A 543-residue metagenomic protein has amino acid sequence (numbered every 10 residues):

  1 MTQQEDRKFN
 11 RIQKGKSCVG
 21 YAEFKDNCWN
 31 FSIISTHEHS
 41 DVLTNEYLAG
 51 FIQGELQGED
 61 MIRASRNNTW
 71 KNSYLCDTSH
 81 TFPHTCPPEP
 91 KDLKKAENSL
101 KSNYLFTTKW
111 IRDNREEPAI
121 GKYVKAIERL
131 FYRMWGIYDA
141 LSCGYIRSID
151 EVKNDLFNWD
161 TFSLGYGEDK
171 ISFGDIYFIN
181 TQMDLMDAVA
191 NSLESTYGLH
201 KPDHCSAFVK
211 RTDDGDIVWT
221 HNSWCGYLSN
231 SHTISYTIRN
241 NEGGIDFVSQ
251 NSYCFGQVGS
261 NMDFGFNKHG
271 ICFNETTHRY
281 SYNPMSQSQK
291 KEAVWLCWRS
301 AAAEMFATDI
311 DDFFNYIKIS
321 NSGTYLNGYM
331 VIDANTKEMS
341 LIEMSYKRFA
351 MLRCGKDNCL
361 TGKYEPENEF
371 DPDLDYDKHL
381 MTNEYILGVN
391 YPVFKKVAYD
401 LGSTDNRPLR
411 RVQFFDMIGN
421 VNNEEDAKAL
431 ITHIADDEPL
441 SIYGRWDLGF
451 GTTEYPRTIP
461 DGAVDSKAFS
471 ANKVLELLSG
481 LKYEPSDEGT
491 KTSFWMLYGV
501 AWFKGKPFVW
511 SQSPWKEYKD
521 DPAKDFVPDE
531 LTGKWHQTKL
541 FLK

Functional and structural regions predicted by a protein language model:
M1-I217, G226-S229, R239-G259, N274 (+3 more regions): C-terminus-biased signal that marks the final domain/tail of proteins
N222-S223, I234: "Short basic amphipathic alpha-helical interaction patches in structured regions
N267-G270, Q287: A structure-centric feature marking long, well-folded core domains of fungal metabolic enzymes and membrane transporters
